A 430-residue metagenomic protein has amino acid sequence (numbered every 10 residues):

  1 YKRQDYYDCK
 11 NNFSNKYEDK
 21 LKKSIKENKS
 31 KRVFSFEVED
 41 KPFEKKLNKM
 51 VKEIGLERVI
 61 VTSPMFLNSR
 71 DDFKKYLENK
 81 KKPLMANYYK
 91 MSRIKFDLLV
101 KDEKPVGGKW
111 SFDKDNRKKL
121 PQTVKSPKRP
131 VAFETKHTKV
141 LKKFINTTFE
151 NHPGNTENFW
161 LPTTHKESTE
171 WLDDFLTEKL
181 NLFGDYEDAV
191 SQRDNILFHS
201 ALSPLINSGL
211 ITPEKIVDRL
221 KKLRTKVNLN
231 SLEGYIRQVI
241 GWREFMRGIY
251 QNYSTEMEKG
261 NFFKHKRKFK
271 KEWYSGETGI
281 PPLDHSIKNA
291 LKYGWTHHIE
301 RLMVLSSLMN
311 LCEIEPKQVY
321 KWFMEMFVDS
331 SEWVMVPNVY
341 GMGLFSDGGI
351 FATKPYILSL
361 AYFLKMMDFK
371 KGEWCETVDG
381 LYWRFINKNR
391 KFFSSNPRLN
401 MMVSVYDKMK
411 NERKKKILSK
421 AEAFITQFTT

Functional and structural regions predicted by a protein language model:
Y1: Conserved small/polar residues in nucleotide/adenosyl-binding loops
Y6-N15: Short beta->alpha junction loops
D8, E57-S69, W333-G341: A generic structural motif
N12, K41, F66, R247 (+1 more regions): Surface-exposed, flexible loop/turn segments at secondary-structure boundaries
Y17-L161: Beta-rich, aromatic/charged-enriched effector core domains that present basic-aromatic interfaces for binding
K104-N230: A charged, amphipathic alpha-helical module
N158, T169-E170, A189-T430: C-terminal catalytic domain of photolyase/cryptochrome flavoproteins, centering on the FAD-binding pocket
